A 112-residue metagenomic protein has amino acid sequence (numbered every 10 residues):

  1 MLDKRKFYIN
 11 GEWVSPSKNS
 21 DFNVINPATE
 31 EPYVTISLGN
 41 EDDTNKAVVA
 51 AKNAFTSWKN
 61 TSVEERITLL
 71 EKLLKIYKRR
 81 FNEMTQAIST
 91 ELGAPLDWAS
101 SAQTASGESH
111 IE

Functional and structural regions predicted by a protein language model:
M1-E112: N-terminal Rossmann-like NAD(P)+-binding subdomain of aldehyde/semialdehyde dehydrogenases
